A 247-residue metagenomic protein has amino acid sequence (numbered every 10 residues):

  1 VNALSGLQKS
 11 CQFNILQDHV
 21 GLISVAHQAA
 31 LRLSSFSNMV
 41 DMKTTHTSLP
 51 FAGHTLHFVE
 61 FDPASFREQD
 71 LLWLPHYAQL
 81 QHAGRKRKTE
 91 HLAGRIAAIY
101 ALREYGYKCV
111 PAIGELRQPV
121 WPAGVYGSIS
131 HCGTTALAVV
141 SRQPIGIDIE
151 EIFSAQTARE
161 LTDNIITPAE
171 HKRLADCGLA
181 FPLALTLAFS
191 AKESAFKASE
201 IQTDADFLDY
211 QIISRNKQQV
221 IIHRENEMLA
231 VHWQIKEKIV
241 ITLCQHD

Functional and structural regions predicted by a protein language model:
G21, A26-D247: Core catalytic alpha/beta fold that binds nucleotide/phospho-ligands
